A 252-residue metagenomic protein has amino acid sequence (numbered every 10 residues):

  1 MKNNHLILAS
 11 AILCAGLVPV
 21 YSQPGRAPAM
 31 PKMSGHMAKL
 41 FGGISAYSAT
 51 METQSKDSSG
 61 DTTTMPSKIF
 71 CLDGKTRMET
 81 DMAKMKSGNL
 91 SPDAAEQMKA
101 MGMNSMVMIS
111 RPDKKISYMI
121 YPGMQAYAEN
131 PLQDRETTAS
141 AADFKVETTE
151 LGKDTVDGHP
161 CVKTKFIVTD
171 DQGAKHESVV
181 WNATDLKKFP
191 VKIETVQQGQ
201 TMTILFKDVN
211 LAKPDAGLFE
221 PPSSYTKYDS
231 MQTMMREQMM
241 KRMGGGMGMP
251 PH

Functional and structural regions predicted by a protein language model:
M1-L8: Bacterial N-terminal signal peptides that target proteins for export
A9-G16: Bacterial N-terminal signal peptides
L17-S22: Sec/Tat signal peptide C-region and signal peptidase I cleavage site
P24-H252: Extended soluble regions of mature proteins
